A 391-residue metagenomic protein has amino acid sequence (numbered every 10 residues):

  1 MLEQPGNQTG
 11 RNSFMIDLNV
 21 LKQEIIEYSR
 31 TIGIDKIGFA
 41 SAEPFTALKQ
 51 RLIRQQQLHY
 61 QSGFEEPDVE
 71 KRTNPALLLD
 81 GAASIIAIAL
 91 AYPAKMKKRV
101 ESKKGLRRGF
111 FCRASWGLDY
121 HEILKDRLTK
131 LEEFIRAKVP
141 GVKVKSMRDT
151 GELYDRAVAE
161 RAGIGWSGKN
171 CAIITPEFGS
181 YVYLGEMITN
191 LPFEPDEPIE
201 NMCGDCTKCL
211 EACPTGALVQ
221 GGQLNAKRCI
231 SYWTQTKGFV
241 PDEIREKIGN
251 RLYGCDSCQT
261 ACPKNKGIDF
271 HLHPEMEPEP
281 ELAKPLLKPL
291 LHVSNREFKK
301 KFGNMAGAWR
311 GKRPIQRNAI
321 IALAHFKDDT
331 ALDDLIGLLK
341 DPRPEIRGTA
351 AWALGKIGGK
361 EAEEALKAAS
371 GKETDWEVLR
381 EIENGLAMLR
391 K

Functional and structural regions predicted by a protein language model:
Q4-P5: Cationic, low-complexity basic patches in intrinsically disordered or flexible, solvent-exposed regions
F14-M202: Auxiliary alpha/beta "docking" domains used to position bulky ligands
I173-P198, N225-I244, N295-K299: Short, charged low-complexity linear segments at domain edges
K208-S231, I248-E275: Iron-sulfur cluster-binding cysteine motifs and their immediate structural context in ferredoxin-like electron-transfer
P280-R317: Glycine-rich phosphate/pyrophosphate-binding loop and adjacent beta-alpha nucleotide/cofactor-binding cores
E297-F302, D328-K340, G359-G371, K391: Amphipathic alpha-helical scaffolding segments comprising HEAT/armadillo-like alpha-solenoid repeats
K312, P342-R343, T374-D375: Short inter-helical turns and helix N-cap capping residues of alpha-solenoid HEAT/ARM repeat scaffolds
Q316-D328, R347-G359, L379-K391: Structural detector for internal amphipathic alpha-helices that build alpha-solenoid repeat scaffolds
